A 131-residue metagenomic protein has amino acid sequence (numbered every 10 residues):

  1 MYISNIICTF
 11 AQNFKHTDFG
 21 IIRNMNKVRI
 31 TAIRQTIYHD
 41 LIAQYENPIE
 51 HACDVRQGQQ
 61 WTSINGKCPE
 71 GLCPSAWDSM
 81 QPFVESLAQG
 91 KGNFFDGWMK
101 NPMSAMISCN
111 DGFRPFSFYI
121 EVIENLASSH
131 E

Functional and structural regions predicted by a protein language model:
T17-D18: N-terminal, intrinsically disordered charge-dense segments
K27-Q35: A short beta-strand micro-motif
T36-I37, N65-G71: Short, charged beta-turn/beta-strand-edge "cap" motif at the junction between a beta-strand and an adjacent loop
A43-C68: Short, flexible N-terminal segments of the mature chain
P69-K91: Short, compositionally biased
V84-E131: Short, compact, well-ordered microdomains
